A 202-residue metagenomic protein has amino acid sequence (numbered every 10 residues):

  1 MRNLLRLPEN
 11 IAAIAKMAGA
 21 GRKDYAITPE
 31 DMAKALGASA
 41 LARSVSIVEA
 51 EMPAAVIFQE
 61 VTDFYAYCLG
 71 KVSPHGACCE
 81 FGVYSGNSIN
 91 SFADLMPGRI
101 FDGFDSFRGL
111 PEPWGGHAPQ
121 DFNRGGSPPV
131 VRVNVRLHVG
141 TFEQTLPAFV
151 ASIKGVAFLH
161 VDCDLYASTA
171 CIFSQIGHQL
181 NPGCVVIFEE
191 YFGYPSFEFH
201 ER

Functional and structural regions predicted by a protein language model:
M1-P53: Membrane-proximal basic amphipathic "stem/tether" segments
I27, E60-F64, N87: Generic alpha-helix structural propensity
A38-S39, R43-E51, A66, G70-R202: S-adenosylmethionine/decaboxylated-SAM
E51-D63: Conserved SAM-binding loop and adjacent beta-strand
